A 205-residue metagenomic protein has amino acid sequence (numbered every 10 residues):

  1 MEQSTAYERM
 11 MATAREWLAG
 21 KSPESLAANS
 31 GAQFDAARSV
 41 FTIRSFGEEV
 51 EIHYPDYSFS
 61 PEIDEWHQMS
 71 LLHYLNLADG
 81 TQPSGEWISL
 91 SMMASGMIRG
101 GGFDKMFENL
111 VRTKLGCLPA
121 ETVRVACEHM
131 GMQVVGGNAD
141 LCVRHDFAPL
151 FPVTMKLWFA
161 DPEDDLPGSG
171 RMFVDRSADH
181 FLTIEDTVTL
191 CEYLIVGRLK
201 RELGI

Functional and structural regions predicted by a protein language model:
M1, A12, E16, A36 (+2 more regions): N-terminal leader/targeting peptides and immediately adjacent processing regions
M1-G31, M92-C142: Negatively charged, low-complexity tracts enriched in Asp/Glu with abundant Ser/Thr
S25-Y54, Q133-A160: Amphipathic, interaction-prone secondary-structure segments
F46-E108: Aromatic- and glycine-enriched beta-alpha-beta binding-site module
E48-H73, W158-E185: Intrinsically disordered, low-complexity regulatory segments enriched in Ser/Thr/Pro and charged residues
I63-H67, L115-T122, T183-C191: Short amphipathic alpha-helical segments
L118-L182: Conserved binding-pocket/active-site segment within a compact domain
D175-I205: A recognition module on extended beta-rich or small alphabeta surfaces enriched in W/G with H and D/E
